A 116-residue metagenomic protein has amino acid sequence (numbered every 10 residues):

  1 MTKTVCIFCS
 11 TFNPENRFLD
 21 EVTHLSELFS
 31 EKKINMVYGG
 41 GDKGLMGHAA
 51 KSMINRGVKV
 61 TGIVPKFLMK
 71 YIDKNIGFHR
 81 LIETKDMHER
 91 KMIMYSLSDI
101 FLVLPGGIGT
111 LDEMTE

Functional and structural regions predicted by a protein language model:
M1-T61: Glycine-rich beta-alpha loop segments
S26, G44-T110, T115: Acidic/glycine-enriched connector segments
